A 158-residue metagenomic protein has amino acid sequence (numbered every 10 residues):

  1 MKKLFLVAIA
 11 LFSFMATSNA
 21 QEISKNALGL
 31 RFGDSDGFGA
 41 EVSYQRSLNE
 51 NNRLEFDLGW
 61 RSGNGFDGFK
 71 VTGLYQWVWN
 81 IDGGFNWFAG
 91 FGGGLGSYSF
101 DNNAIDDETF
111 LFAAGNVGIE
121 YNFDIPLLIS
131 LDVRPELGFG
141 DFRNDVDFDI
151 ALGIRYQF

Functional and structural regions predicted by a protein language model:
L4-M15: Sec-dependent N-terminal signal peptides
M15-Q21: Sec/Tat signal peptide C-region and signal peptidase I cleavage site
E22-F32, W87-G93: Transmembrane beta-strand segments of Gram-negative outer membrane beta-barrel proteins
A27-G29, E41, K70-L74, A114-N116 (+1 more regions): Membrane-embedded beta-strand positions in outer-membrane beta-barrel channels/transporters
G29-V42, W60-F69, G83, F139-D147: Solvent-exposed loop/turn segments connecting transmembrane beta-strands in outer-membrane beta-barrel proteins
R46-L131, Y156: Gram-negative (and chloroplast) outer-membrane scaffold detector with strong preference for beta-barrel transmembrane
Y121, L137-G140: Membrane-helix boundary connector in multi-pass membrane proteins
V146-F158: Outer-membrane beta-barrel "beta-signal"
